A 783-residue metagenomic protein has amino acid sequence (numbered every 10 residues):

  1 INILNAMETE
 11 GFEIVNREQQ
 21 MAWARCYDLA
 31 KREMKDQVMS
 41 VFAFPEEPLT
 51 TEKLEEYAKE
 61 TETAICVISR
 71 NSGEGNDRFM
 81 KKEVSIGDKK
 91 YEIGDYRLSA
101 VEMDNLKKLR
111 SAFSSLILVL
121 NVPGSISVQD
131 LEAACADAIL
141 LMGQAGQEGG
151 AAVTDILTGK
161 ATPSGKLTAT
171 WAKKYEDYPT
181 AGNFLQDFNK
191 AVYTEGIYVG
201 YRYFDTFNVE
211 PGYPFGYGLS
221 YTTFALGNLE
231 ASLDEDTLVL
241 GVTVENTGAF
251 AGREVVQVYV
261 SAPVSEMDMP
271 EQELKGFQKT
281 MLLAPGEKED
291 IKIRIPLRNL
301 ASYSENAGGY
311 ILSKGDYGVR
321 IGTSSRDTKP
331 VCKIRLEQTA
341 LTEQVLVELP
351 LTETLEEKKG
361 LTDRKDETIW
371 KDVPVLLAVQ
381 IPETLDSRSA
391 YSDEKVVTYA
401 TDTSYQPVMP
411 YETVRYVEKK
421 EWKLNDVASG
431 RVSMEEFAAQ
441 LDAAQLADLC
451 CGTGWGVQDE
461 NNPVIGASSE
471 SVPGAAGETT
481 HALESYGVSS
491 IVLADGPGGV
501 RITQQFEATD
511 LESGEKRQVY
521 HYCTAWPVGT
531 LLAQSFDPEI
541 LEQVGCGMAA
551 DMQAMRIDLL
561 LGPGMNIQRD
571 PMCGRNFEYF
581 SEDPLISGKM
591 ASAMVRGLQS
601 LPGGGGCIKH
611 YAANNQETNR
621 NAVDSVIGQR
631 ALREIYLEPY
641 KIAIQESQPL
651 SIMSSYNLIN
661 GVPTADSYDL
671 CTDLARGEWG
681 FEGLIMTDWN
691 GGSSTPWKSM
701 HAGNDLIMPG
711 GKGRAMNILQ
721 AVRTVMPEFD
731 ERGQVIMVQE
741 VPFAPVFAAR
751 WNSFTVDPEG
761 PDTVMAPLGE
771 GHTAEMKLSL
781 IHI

Functional and structural regions predicted by a protein language model:
I1-S302, I311-D327, Q344-I781: Glycoside hydrolase catalytic-domain context in secreted enzymes
G308: Extracellular/periplasmic metallocenter environments
D327-E343: Short beta-strand elements
